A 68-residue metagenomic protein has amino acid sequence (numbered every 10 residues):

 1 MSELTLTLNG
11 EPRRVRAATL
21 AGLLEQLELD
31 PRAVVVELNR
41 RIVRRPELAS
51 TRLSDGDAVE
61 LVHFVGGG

Functional and structural regions predicted by a protein language model:
M1-G67: Ubiquitin-like/PB1-type beta-grasp interaction modules and other compact soluble beta-rich domains
